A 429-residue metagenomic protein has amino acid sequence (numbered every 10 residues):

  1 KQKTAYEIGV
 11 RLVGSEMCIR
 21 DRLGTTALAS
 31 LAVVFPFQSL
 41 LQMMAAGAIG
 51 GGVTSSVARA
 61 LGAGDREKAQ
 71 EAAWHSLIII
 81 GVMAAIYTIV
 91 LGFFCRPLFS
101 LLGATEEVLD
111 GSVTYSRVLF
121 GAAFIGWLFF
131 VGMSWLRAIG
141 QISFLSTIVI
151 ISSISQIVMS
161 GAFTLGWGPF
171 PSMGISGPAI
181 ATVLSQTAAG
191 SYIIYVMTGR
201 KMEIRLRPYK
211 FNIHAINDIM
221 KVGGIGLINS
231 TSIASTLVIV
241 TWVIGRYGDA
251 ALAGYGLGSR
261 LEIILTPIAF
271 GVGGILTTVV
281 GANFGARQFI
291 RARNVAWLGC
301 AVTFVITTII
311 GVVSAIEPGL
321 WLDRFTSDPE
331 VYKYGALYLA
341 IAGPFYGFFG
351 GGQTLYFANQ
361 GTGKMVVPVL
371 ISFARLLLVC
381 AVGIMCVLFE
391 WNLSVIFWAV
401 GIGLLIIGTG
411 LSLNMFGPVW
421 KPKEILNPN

Functional and structural regions predicted by a protein language model:
K1-G14, I19: Single conserved hydrophobic/aromatic residue that forms the stacking wall/gate of nucleotide- or nucleobase-binding
S15-A29, F99-E106, A162-M173, L206 (+3 more regions): Helix-terminus/linker motif at the lipid-water interface of multi-pass membrane proteins
S15-E16, V118, S152, S185-A189 (+3 more regions): Transmembrane helical elements of multi-pass membrane transporters/channels
R20-S39, E107-G111, I175-I180, A215-V222 (+4 more regions): Interfacial/gating helices of multi-pass transporter permease domains
R22-T25, A60-A63, A138-I139, P169-S172 (+4 more regions): Helix-loop interface residues and adjacent transmembrane-helix termini in multi-pass membrane transporters, primarily
S30-I89, F129-G140, F144-L145, Y255-P318 (+1 more regions): Small-residue-rich hydrophobic transmembrane alpha-helices
G50, T54, L119-R137, L145-Q156 (+5 more regions): Short runs within selected transmembrane alpha-helices of multi-pass transporters and secretion channels
V57-F124, A162, F170-G224, V280-F345 (+1 more regions): Short alpha-helical transmembrane segments in multi-pass integral membrane proteins
